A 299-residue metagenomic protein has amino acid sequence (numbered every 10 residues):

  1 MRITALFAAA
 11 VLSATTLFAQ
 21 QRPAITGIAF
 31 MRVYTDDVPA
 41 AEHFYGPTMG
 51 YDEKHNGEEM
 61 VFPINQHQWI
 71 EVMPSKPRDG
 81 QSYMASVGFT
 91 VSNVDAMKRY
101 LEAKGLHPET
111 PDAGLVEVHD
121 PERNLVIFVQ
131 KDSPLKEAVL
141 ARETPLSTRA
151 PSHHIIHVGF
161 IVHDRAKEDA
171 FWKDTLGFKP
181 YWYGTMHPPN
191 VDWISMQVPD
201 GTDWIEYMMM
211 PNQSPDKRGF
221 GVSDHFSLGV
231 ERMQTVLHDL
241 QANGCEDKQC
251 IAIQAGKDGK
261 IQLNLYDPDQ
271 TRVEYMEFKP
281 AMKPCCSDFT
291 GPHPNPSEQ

Functional and structural regions predicted by a protein language model:
A5-T16: Bacterial N-terminal signal peptides
Q20-P23, K98, E102-H154, G159-F160 (+5 more regions): Vicinal oxygen chelate
P23-I70, G114-E117, G159-I205, I261: Core segments of cupin and vicinal oxygen chelate
I28-T35, Y51, Y83-G88, V126-F128 (+5 more regions): Short, structured motif recognition centered on aromatic/hydrophobic residues
D36-V38, V91-D95, D164-R165, V230-Q234: Helix N-cap motif at beta-to-alpha junctions
H43, V94-Y100, M233-D239: Short amphipathic alpha-helices within nucleic acid-binding modules
F62-K104, W204: Mid-chain, structured segments of secreted extracytoplasmic proteins
